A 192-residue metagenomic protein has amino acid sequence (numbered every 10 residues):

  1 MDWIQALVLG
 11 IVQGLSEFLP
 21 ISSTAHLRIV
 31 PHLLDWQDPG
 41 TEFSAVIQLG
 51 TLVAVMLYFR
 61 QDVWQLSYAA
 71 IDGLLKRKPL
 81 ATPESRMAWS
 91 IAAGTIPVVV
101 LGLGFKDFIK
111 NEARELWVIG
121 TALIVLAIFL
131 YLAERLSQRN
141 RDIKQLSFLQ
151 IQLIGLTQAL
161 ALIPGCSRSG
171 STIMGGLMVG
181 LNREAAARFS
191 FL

Functional and structural regions predicted by a protein language model:
M1-L192: Multi-pass membrane proteins that catalyze or facilitate reactions on polyprenyl-/lipid-phosphate substrates and their
